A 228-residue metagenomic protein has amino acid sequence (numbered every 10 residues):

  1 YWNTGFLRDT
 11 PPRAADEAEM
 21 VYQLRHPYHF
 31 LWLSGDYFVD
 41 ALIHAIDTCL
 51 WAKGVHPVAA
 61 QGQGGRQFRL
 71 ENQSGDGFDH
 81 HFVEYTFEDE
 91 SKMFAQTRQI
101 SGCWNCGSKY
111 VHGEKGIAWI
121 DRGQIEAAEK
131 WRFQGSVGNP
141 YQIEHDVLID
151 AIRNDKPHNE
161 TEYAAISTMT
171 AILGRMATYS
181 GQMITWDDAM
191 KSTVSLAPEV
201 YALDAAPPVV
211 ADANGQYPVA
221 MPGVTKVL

Functional and structural regions predicted by a protein language model:
Y1-G75, C103, G107-Y110, I117 (+3 more regions): Predominantly a Rossmann-like dinucleotide-binding segment in NAD(P)-dependent oxidoreductases
Q23-W32, K130, L148-D155: Short glycine/proline-rich turn/loop motifs
I43, G77, N139-D146, D155-H158: Conserved structured core elements
I43-I46, G77-H81, T168-A171: Conserved glycosyltransferase catalytic-site signature
I46-L50, E84, H145-I149, R153 (+2 more regions): Non-transmembrane alpha-helical segments in soluble domains of secreted/periplasmic/extracellular proteins
V55-Q63, K92-Q96, A118-D121, P157-T161 (+1 more regions): Acidic/polar loop patches that form or flank catalytic/metal-binding clefts of enzymes that bind anionic ligands
Q73-I143, D188, T193: NAD(P)-dinucleotide binding in Rossmann-like oxidoreductases
G75-D76, A151-L228: C-terminal helix-rich "cap/oligomerization" subdomain common to oxidoreductases
